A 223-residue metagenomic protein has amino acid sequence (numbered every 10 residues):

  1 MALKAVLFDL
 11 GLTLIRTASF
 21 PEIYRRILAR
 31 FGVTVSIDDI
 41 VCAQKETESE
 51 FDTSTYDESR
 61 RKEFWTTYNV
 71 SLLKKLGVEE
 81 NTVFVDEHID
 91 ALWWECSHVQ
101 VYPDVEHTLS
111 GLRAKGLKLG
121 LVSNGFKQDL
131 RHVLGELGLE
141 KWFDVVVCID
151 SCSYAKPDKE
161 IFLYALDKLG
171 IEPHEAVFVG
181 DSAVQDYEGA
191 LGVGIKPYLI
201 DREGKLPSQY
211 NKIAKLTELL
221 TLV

Functional and structural regions predicted by a protein language model:
M1-V6, A29, T34, D38 (+4 more regions): Asp-based, Mg2+/Mn2+-dependent phosphohydrolase catalytic module
A2-P103: N-terminal helical cap/lid subdomain that shapes the substrate entry/recognition surface in HAD-like hydrolases
